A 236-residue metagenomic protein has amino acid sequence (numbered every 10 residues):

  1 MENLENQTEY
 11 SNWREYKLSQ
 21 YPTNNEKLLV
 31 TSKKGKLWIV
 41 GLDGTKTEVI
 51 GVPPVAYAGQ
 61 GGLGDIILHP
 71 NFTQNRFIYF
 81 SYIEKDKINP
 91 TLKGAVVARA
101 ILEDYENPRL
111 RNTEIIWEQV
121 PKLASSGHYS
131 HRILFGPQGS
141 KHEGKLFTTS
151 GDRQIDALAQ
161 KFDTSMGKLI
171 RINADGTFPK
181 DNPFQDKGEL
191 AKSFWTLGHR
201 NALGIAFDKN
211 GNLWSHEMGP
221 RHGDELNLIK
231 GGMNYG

Functional and structural regions predicted by a protein language model:
M1-A157, N212-S215: Acidic, Gly/Ser/Thr-rich repeat motifs that build Ca2+-stabilized beta-propeller blades
G61-L63, T73, Q138, E143-K145 (+1 more regions): Beta-propeller domain segments
